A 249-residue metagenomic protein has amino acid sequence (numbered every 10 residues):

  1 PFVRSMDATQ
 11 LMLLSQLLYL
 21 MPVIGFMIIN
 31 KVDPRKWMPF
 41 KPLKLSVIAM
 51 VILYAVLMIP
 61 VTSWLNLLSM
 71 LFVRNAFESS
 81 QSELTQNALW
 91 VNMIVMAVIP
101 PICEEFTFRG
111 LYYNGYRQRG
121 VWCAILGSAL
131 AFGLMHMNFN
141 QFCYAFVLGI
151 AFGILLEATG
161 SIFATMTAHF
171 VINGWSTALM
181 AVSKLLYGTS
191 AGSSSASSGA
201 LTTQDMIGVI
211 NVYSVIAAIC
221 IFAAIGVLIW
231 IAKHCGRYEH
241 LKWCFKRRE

Functional and structural regions predicted by a protein language model:
F2-Q10, S193-I216: Membrane-interface segments at the starts/ends of alpha-helical transmembrane spans
V3-D7, R35-F106: Juxtamembrane helix-loop-helix connectors linking adjacent transmembrane helices in multi-pass membrane enzymes
A8-I52, L71-V73, G226-R247: Membrane-helix interface linkers and caps
L13, I48-L53, W90, I94 (+3 more regions): Hydrophobic alpha-helical transmembrane segments
Q86-C103, L201-A224: Hydrophobic alpha-helical transmembrane segments
C103-G127, I154-S161: Membrane-interface helix/loop boundary segments of multi-pass membrane proteins
G120-N140, A145, G149, F170: Small-polar-interrupted transmembrane alpha-helices in polytopic inner-membrane proteins
Q141-G208: Functionally important transmembrane alpha-helices
